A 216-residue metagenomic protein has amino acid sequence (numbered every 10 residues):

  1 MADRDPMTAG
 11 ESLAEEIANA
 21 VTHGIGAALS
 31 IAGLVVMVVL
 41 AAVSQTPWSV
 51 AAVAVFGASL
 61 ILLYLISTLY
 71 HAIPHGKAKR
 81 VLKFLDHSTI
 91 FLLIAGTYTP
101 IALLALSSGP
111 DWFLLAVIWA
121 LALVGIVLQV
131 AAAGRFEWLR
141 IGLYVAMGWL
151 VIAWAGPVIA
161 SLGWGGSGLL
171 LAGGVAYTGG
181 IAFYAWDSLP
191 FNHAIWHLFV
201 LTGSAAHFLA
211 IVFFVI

Functional and structural regions predicted by a protein language model:
M1-I216: Multi-pass alpha-helical transmembrane bundles in non-GPCR membrane proteins that perform intramembrane catalysis
